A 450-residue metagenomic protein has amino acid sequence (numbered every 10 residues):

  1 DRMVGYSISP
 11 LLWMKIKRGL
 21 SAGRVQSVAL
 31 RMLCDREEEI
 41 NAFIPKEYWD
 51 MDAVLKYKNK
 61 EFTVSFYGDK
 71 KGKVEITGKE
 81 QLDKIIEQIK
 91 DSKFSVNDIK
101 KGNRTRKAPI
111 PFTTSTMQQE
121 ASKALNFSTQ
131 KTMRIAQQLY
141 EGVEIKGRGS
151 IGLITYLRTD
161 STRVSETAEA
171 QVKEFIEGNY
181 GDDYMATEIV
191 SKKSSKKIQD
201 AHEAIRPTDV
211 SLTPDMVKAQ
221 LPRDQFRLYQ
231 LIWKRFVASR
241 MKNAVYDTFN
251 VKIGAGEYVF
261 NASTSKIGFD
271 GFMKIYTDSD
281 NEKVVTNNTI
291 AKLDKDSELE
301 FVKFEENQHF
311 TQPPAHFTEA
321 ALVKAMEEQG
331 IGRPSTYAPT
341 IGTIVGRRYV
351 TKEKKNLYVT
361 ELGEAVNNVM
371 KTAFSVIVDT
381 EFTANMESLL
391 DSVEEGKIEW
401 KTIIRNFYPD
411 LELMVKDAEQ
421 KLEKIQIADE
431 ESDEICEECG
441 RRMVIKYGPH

Functional and structural regions predicted by a protein language model:
D1-I8, V25, A53-Y57, R104-T116 (+5 more regions): Core structural elements
D1-K101, R206-N261, K266: Phosphate-backbone binding and catalysis cores of DNA-processing enzymes
I16-S21, K101-I110, S122-L125, T155-V164 (+1 more regions): Conserved short loop/turn motifs at secondary-structure junctions
A42, G78, L82, K100 (+2 more regions): Basic, low-complexity terminal or inter-domain segments flanking catalytic cores
A42, T114, L125, T129 (+2 more regions): RNA/tRNA-interacting regions in translation and RNA-turnover enzymes
D91-K107, Q119, K303-Q312: Positively charged, polyanion-binding regions of nucleic-acid-associated proteins
T114-T129, V323-P334: Short helix-coil junctions and helix-kink-helix linkers
S128-R134, I145, S150-L153, Y337-T340: Glycine-rich phosphate/pyrophosphate-binding loops and their adjacent beta-strand/loop elements at enzyme active sites
